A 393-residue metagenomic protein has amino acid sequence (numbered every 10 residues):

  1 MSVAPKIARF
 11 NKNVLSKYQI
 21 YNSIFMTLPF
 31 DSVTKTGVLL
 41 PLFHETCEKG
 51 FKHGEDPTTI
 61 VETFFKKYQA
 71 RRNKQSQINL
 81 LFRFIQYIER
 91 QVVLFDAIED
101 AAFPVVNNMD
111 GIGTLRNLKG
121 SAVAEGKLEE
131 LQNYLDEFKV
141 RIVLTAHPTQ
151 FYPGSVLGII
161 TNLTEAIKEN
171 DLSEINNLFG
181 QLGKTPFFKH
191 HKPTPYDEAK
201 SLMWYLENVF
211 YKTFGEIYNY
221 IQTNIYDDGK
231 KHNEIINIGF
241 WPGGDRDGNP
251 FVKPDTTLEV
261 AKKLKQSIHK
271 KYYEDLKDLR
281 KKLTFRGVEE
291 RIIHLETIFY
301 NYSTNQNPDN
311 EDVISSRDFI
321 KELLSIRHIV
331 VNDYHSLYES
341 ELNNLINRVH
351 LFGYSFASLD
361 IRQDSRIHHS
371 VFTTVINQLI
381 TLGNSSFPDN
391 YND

Functional and structural regions predicted by a protein language model:
M1-N392: Often metal-dependent polyanion-binding catalytic scaffolds in large enzymes
